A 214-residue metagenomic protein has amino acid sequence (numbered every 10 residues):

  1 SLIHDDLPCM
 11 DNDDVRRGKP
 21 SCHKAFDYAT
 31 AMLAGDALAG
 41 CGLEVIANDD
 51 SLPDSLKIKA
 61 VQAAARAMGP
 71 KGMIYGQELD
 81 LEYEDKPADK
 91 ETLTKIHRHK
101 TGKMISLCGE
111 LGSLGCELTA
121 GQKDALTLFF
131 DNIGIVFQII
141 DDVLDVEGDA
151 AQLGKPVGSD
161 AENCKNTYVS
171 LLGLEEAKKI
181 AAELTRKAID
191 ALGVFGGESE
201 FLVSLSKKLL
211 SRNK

Functional and structural regions predicted by a protein language model:
S1-G193, G197-L210: Mg2+-dependent prenyl diphosphate-binding active-site environment of isoprenoid biosynthetic enzymes
R212-K214: Short cytosolic juxtamembrane segments of multi-pass membrane proteins
